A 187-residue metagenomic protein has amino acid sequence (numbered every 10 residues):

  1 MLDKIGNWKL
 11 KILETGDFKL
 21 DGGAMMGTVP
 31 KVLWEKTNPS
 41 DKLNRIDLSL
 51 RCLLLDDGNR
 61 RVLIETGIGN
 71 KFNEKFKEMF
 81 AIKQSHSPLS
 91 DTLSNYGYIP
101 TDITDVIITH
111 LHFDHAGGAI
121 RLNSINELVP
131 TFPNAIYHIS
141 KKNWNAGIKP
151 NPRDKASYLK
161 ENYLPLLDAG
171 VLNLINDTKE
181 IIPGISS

Functional and structural regions predicted by a protein language model:
D3-K9, G16-Y96: Conserved beta-strand hairpin/beta-sheet module of binuclear metal-dependent hydrolase folds, prominently
G22, N73-E74, G117-G118, I148-K149: Short glycine-/acidic-enriched loop or helix-start segments at secondary-structure transitions that form or flank
V62-I64, I107, Y137: Residue-level marker for buried hydrophobic side chains located in beta-strands that build the well-ordered beta-sheet
G67-G69, H112, N143: Catalytic metal-binding/acid-base residues of hydrolase active sites
Q84-Y98, D102, T131-S187: Metallo-beta-lactamase
I103-D114: Metallo-beta-lactamase
A116-E127: Metal-dependent catalytic neighborhoods of phosphoester/phosphodiester hydrolases
